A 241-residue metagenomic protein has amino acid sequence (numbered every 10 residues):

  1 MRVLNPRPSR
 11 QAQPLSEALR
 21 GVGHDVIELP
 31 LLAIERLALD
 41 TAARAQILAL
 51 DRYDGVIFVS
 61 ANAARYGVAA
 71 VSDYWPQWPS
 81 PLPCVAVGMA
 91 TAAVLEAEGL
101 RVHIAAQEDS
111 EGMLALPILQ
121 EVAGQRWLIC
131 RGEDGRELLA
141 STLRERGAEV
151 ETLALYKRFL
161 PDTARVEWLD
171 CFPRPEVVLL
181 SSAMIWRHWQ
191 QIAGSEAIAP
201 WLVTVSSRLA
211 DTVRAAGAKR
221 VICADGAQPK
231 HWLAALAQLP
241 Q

Functional and structural regions predicted by a protein language model:
M1-Q241: Signature of uroporphyrinogen-III synthase
